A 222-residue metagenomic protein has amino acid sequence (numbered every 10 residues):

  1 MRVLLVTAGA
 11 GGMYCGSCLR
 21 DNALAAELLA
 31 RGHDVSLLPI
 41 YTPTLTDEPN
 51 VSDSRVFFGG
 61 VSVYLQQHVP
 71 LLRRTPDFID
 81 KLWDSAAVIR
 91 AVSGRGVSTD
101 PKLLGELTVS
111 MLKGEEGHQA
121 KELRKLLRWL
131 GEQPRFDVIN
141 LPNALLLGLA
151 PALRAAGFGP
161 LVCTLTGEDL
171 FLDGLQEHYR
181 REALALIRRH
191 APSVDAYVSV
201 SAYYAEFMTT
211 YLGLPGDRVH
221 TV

Functional and structural regions predicted by a protein language model:
M1-P76, G131-P134, G159, R188: N-terminal subdomain of nucleotide-sugar transferases
L37-R128: A conserved catalytic-core segment of Leloir-type glycosyltransferases
K113-E115, L147-G148, T164-R180, S193-A196: A short, histidine- and acid-enriched strand-loop-helix "catalytic/donor-clamping" loop that lines the nucleotide-sugar
H118-L127, L170-R189: Nucleotide-sugar donor phosphate/pyrophosphate-binding loop at the beta->alpha transition of glycosyltransferases
R135-D137, D195: Conserved acidic residues
V138-N140, L153-L172, V219-H220: Active-site proximal beta-strand in glycosyltransferases
P142-L146: Short His-centered aromatic/hydrophobic patch
C163-T166, R180, A185-V222: Donor nucleotide-sugar binding/catalytic pocket of nucleotide-sugar-dependent glycosyltransferases
